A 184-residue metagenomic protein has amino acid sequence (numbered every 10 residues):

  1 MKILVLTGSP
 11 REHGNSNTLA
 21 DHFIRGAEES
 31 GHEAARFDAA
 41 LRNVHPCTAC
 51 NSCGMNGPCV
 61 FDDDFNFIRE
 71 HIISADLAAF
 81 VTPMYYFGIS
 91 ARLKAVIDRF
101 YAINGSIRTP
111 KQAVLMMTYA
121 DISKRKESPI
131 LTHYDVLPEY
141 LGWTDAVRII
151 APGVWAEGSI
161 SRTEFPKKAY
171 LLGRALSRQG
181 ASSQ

Functional and structural regions predicted by a protein language model:
M1-L4, V114-L115, I149-A156: A short small-residue
M1-T82, F87-I103, T163-Q184: N-terminal beta1-alpha1-beta2 submodule of the flavodoxin-like/Rossmannoid cofactor-binding fold
G8, A39, M117-A120, A151: Cofactor-binding loop segments of dinucleotide-utilizing enzymes, especially the Rossmann-like FAD- and NAD(P)+-binding
P10-H13, Y85-F87, A120-K124, V154-E157: Short histidine/acidic/glycine/proline-rich micro-motifs that form metal- and phosphate-coordinating active-site loops
R36-D38, F61, L115, V147-I150: Structural signal for conserved beta-strand scaffold positions within catalytic alpha/beta enzyme cores
A91-R92, I107-V147: Short, glycine-/small-residue-rich phosphate/pyrophosphate-handling segment
R125-S128, G158-T163: Short, solvent-exposed loop/turn segments at secondary-structure boundaries
Y134-P152, I160, Y170, A175-Q179: A charged, well-structured terminal subsegment
